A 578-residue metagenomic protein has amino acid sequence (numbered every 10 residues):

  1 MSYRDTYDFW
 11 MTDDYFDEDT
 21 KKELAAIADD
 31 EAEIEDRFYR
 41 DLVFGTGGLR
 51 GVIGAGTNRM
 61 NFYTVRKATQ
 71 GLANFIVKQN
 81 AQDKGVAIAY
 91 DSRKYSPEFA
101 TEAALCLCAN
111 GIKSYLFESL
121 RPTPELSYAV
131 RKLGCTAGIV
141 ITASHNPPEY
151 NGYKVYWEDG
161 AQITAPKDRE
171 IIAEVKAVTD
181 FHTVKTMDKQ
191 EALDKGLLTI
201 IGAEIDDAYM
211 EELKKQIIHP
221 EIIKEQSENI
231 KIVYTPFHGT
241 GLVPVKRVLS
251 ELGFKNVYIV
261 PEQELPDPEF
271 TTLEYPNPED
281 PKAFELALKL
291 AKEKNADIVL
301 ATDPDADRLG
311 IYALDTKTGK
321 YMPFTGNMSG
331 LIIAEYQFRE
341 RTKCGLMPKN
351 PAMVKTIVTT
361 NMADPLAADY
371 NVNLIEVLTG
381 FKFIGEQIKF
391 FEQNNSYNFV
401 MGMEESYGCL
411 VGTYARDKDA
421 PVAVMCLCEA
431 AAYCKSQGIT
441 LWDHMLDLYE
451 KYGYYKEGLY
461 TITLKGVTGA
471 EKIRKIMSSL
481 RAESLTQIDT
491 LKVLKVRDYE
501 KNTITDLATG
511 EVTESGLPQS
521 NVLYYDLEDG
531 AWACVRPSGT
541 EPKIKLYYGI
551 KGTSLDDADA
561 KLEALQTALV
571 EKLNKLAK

Functional and structural regions predicted by a protein language model:
D5-A103, A192-E228, T240: An N-terminal, well-structured beta->alpha segment
M11, E33-F38, L42, N151-E285 (+1 more regions): Gly/Ser/Thr-enriched, mixed-charge loops and adjacent short helices that form phosphate/oxyanion-binding elements
F38-N58, A143-N146, I232, P236-V248 (+4 more regions): Conserved phosphate/anionic-ligand binding catalytic regions in large, soluble enzymes, centered on
A87-Y150, K255-G310: N-terminal small/polar loop signature for handling phosphorylated ligands or for N-terminal nucleophile
F99-L107, Y150-W157, D307-N327, A363: Short Gly/Thr/Asp-enriched flexible loops that form oxyanion-binding sites at enzyme active sites
Y156-T186, N327-N350, K355-D364, A420: Glycine-rich phosphate-binding loop plus the immediately following alpha-helix
K292, A296-I298, K320-M322, E340-R536 (+3 more regions): Phosphate-binding and adjacent anionic-ligand microenvironments
